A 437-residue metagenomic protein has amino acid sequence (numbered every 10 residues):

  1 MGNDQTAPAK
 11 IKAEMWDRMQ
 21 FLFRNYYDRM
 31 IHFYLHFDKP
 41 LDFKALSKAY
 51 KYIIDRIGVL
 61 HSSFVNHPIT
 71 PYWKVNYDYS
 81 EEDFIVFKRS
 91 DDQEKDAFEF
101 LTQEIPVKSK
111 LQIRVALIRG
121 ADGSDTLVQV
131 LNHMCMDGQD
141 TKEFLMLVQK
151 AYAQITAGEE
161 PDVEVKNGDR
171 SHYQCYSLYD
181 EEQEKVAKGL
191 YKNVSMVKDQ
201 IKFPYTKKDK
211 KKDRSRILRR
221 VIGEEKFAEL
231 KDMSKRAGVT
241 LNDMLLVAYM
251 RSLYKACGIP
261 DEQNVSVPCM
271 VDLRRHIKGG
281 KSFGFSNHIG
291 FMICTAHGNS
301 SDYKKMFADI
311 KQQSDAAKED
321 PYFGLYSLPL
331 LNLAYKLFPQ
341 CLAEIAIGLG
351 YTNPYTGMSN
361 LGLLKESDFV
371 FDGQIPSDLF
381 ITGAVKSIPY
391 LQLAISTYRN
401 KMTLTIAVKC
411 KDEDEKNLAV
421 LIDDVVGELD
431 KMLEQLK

Functional and structural regions predicted by a protein language model:
M1-T70, D91-I113, Y254-K437: Acyl-thioester-dependent acyl-group transfer interface
G2-F21, C135, Q139-E143, L147-D232 (+1 more regions): Non-catalytic, low-complexity flexible loops and terminal extensions
H32, V130, K211-D213: A short, mixed-charge helix-start or loop-turn motif at secondary-structure junctions
D38-I57, Q129-M146, R220-P260, L404-I406 (+1 more regions): Acyl activation and transfer enzymes in specialized metabolism, enriched for ANL adenylate-forming modules
S47-Y50, I54-Q139, E143-T156: Acyl-thioester-dependent condensation/acyltransferase catalytic cores
D83-V86, K207-K208, L241-Y249, C257-P268: Short, structured secondary-structure boundary patches
R89-S90, I222-K226, A237, N299 (+1 more regions): Residue-level signature of the cytosolic catalytic core of signaling kinases
R119-S124, K150-E160, R236-N242, S252-N264: Secondary-structure boundary elements
